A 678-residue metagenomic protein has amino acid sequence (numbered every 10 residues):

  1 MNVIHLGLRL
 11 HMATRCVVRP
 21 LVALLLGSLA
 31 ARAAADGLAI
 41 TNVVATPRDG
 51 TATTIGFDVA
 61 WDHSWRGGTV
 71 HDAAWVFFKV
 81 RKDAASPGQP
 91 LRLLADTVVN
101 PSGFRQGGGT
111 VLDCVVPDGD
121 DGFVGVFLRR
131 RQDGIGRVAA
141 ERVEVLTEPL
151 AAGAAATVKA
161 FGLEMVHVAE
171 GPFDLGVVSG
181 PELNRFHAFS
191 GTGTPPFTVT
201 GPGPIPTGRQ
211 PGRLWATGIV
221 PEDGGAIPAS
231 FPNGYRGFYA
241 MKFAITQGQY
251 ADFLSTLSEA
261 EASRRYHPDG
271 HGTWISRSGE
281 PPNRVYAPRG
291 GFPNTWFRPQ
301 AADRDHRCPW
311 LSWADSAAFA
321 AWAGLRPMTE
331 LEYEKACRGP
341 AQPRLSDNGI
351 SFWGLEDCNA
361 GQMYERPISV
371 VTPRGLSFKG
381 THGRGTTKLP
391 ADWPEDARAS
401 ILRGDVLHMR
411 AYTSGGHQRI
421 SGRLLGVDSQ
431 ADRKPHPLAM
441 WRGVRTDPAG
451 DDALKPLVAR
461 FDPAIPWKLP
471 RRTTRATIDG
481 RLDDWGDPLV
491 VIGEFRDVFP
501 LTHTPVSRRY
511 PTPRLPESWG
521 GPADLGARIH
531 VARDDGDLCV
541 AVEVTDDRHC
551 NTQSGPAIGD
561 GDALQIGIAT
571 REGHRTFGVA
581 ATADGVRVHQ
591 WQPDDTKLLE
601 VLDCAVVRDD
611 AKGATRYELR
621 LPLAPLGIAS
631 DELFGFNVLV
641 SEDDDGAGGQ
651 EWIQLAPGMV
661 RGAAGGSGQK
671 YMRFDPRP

Functional and structural regions predicted by a protein language model:
M1-C16: N-terminal secretory signal peptides that target proteins for export/translocation
D49-W61, H71-W75: Contiguous beta-strand segments within globular domains
V59-G68, D546-S554: Short amphipathic, basic-aromatic surface patches that mediate peripheral association with negatively charged
G68-V76, P556-A563: Short coil-to-beta strand junction motifs in C2/discoidin
G103-Q132, V177-L345, R445-D452: Active-site microenvironments of metalloenzymes and redox enzymes
G136-P172, F238-Q247, F253-S258, A302-G380 (+2 more regions): Conserved hydrophobic ligand-interaction patch in extracellular adhesion modules
C358-R460: Surface-exposed recognition segments
A459-P678: Structural preference for beta-rich elements and adjacent junctions enriched in aromatics
